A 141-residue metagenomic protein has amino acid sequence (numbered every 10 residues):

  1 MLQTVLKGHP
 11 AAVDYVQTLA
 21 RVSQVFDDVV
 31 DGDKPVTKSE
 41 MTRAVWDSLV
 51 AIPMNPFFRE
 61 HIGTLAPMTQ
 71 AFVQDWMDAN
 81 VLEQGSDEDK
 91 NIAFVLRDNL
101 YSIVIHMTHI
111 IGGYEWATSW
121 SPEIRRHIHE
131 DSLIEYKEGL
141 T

Functional and structural regions predicted by a protein language model:
M1-T141: All-alpha prenyltransferase/terpene-synthase fold signal
